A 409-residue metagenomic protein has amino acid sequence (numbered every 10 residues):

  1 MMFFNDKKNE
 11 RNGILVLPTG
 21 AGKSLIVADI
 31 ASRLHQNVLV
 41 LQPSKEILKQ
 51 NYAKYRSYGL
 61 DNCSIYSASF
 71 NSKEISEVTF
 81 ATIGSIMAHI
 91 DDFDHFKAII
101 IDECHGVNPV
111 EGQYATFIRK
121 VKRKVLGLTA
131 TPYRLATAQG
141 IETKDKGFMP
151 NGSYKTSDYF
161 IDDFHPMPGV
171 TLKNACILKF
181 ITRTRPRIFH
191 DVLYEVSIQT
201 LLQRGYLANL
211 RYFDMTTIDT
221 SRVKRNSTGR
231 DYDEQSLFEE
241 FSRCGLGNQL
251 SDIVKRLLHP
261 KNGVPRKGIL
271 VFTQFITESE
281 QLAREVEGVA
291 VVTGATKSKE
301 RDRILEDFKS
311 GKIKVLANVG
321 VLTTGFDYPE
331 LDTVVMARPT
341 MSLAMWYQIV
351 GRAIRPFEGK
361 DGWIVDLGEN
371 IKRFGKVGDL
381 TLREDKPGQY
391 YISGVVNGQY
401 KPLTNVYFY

Functional and structural regions predicted by a protein language model:
M1-V16: Conserved pre-motif I regulatory segment
T19, L25-S57, I276: Conserved Walker A/P-loop ATP-binding site and its immediately adjacent core in helicase/helicase-like ATPase domains
K49, S64-K73, E280-Q281, G288-G320: Conserved helicase ATPase core of P-loop NTP-dependent helicases/translocases
S57-I90: Inter-Walker segment of RecA-like/P-loop motor cores
D91-R134: SF2 helicase catalytic motif II
F96-K97, K314-N318, T324-T340, M345-R352 (+1 more regions): A short beta-strand element within the Helicase C-terminal
D162, M167-T171, H190-L270: Conserved interdomain linker/interface between the two RecA-like ATPase lobes of SF2 helicase motors
R352-L382: Conserved segment of the helicase C-terminal RecA-like domain
